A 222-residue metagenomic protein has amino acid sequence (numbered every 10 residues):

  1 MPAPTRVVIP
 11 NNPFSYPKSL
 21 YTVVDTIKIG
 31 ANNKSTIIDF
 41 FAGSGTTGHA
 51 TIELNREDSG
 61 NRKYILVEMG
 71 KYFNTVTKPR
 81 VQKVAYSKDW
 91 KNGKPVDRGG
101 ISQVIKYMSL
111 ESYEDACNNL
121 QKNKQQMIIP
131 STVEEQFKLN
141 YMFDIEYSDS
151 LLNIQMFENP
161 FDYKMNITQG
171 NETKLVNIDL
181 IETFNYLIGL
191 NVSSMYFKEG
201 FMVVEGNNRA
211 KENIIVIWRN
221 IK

Functional and structural regions predicted by a protein language model:
M1-A3, P13, L20-K34, R56-K222: Accessory, often C-terminal, charged low-complexity segments
R6-V7, I37: A generic short-segment signal for beta-strand/edge and adjacent turn/coil regions
V8, P17: ATP-dependent phospho-/nucleotidyl transfer catalytic cores
N12-F14, F40-G45, T75: Short linear motifs at secondary-structure transitions and domain/linker junctions
S35-L54: A phosphate-binding catalytic loop at a beta-strand-loop-alpha-helix junction that coordinates phosphoryl groups
